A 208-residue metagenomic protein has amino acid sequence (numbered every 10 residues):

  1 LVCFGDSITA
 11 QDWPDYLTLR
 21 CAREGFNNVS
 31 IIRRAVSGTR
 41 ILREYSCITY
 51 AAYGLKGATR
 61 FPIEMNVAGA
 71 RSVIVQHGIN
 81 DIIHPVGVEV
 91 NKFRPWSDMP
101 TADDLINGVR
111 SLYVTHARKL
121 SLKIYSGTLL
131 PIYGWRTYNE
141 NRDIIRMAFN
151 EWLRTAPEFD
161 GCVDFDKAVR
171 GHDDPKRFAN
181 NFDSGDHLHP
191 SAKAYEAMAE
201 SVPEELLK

Functional and structural regions predicted by a protein language model:
L1-G108, W135-Y138, H189: Conserved SGNH/GDSL esterase-like catalytic core that processes O-acyl groups on lipids and polysaccharides
T9, T18, A22-R23, N66 (+5 more regions): Sec-exported extracytoplasmic/periplasmic mature domains
D15, L19, T59, I63 (+8 more regions): Solvent-exposed, polar/charged alpha-helical surfaces in well-ordered, non-transmembrane soluble domains, broadly
S30, S121-K123, G161: Proline-centered loop/turn at the N-terminus of a beta-strand
I32-R34, G127, F165: Short glycine/serine/threonine-enriched helix-capping/active-site loop that flanks the nucleotide-sugar donor pocket
F61-E64, A68-R71, V109-H116, D160-A168: Phosphate-binding glycine-rich loops and adjacent basic patches that engage nucleotide phosphates, nucleic-acid
Q76-D81, L112-M147: Active-site segments of SGNH/GDSL-like serine hydrolases that catalyze O-acetyl group transfer/hydrolysis on lipids
L129-K208: Catalytic His-Asp segment of secreted/periplasmic serine-dependent ester chemistry enzymes
